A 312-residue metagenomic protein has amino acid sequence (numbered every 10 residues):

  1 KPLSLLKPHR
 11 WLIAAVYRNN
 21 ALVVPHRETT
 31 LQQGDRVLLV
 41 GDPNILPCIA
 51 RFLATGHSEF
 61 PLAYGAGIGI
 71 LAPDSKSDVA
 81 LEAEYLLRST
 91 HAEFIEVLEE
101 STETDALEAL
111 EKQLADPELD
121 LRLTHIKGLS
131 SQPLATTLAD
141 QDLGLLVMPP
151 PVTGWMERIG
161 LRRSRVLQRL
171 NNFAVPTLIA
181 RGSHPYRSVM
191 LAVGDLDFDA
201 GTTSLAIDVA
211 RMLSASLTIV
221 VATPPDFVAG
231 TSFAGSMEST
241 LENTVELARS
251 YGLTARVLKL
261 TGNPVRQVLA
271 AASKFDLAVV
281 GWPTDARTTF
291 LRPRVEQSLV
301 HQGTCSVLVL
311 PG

Functional and structural regions predicted by a protein language model:
K1-P61, G65, S236-S239, N243-E246: Cytosolic regulatory domains of K+ homeostasis systems
H9, E28-L46, S131-P185, A272-G312: Gly/Ser-rich helix-loop-strand patches that form or flank binding pockets for ribonucleotide-derived cofactors
Y17, V40-D42, L71-S75, L98-T102 (+5 more regions): Structural motif
G41-Y64, D74-E82, L167-A180, S204: Short N-terminal or domain-adjacent regulatory/targeting segments
A50, R158-I159, T202, V228-F233 (+2 more regions): Short, well-ordered secondary-structure micro-motifs
H57-E108, K112, L119, H184 (+5 more regions): Small/aliphatic-rich secondary-structure junction motif
L119-K127, N243: A glycine-rich helix N-cap at a beta->alpha junction
H125-Q132, L260-V265: Charged docking surfaces used in two-component/phosphorelay signaling
